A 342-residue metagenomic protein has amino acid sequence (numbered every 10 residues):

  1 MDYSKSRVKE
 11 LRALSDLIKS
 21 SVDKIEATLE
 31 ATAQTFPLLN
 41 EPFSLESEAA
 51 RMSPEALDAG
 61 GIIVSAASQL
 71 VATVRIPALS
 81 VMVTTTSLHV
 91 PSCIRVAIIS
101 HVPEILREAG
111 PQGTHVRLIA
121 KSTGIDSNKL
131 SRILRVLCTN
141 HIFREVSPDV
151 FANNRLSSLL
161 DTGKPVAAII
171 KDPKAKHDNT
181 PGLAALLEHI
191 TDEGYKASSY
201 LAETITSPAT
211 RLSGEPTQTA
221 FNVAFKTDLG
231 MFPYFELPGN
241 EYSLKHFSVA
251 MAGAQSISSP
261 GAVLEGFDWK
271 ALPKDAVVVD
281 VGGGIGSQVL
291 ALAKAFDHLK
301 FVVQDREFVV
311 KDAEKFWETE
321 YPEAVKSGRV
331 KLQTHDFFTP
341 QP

Functional and structural regions predicted by a protein language model:
M1-S65, V71-A72: Eukaryotic partner-binding/assembly regions in large regulatory complexes
Y3-S6, E10, R51, E55-D58 (+7 more regions): Short amphipathic alpha-helical molecular recognition features
I18-T32, R95, T114-H115, K121-S127 (+3 more regions): Conserved adenosyl
A59, I63-A67, L106, S198-I205: Hydrophobic, repeat-rich solenoid/adaptor surfaces of innate immune receptors and signaling proteins
V71-S100: Short alpha-helical segments that sit at the start of domains
T85, V102, A120-S122: Conserved ASCE P-loop ATPase motor domains encompassing nucleic-acid-directed helicases/translocases
I94-L118: Short amphipathic alpha-helical interface segments
C138-V150: A short, conserved structural fragment
